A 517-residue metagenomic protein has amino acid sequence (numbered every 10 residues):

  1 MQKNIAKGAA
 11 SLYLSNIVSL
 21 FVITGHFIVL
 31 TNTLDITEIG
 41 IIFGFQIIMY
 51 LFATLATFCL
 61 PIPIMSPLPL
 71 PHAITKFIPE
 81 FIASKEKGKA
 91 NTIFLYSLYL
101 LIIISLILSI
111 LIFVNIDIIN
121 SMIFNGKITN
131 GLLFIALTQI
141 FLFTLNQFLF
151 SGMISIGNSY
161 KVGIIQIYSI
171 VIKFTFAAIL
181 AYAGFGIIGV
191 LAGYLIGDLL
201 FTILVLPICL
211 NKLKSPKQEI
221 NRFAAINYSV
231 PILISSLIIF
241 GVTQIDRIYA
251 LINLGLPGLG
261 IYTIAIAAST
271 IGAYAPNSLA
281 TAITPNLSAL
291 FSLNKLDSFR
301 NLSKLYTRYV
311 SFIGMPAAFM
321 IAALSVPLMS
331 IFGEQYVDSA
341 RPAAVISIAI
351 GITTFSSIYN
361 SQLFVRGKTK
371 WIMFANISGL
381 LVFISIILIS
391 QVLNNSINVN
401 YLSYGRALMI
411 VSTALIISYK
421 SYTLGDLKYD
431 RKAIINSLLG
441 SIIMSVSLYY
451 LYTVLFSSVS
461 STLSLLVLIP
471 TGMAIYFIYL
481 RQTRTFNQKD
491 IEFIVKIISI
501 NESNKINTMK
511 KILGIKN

Functional and structural regions predicted by a protein language model:
M1-I5, I187, I203-T243, A282 (+3 more regions): Interhelical loop/hinge segments that connect adjacent transmembrane helices in multipass membrane
N4-H72, S109-F113, Q139, F174 (+4 more regions): Signature of the first transmembrane helix
A6-S19, L133-T138, M153-A178, L191 (+7 more regions): Alpha-helical transmembrane segments of multi-pass membrane transporters/permeases
V18, Y50, Y99-I238, Q244 (+2 more regions): Hydrophobic transmembrane helix module of multi-pass membrane transport proteins
F27, T57-S84, S155, A265-T307 (+2 more regions): Helix-loop junctions and terminal segments of transmembrane helices in multi-pass membrane transport/translocation
T31-I41, I156-Y160, V171-I203, G367-K370 (+4 more regions): Membrane-interface helix-loop junctions in multi-pass transport and translocation proteins
I116-A136, I321-G351: Interfacial segments at transmembrane-helix termini and the short loops linking adjacent helices
Y449-N517: Membrane-proximal transmembrane or re-entrant/amphipathic helices at the cytosolic face
